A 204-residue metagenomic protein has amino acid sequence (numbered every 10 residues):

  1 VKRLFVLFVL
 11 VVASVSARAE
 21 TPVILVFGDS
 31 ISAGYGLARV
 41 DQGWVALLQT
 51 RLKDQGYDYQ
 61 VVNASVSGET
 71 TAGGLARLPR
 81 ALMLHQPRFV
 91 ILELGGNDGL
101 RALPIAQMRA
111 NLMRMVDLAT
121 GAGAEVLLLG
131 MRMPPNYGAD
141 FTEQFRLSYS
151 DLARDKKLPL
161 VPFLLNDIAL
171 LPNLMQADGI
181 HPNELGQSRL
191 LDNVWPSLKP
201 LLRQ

Functional and structural regions predicted by a protein language model:
K2-L7: Sec-dependent signal peptide recognition, specifically the positively charged N-region followed immediately by
L10-V11: Short, linear, compositionally biased motifs with a strong N-terminal bias
S14-S16: N-terminal signal peptide c-region/cleavage motif recognized by signal peptidases
R18-S67, R77-Q86: Serine-esterase "nucleophile elbow" of acetyl-processing enzymes
L47-T50, G73-Q204: Alpha-helical cap/lid subdomain in secreted, periplasmic, or secretory-pathway luminal O-acyl-processing enzymes
G68-A72: N-terminal helical cap/lid subdomain that shapes the substrate entry/recognition surface in HAD-like hydrolases
